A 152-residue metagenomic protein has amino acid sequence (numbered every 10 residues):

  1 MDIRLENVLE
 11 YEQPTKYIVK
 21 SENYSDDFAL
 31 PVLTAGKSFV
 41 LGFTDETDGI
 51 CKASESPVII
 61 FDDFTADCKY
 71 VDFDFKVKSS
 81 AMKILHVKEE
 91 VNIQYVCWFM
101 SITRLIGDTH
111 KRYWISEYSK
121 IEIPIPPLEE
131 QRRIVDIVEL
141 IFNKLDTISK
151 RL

Functional and structural regions predicted by a protein language model:
M1-Y17, D26-F39, P124-L152: Non-catalytic DNA-recognition/assembly elements of restriction-modification systems
L5-N7, I59-I60, F64-I125: Basic, amphipathic alpha-helical recognition segments used for DNA target recognition
I18-E22, T47, D72: Generic recognition of flexible, low-complexity loop/linker segments
E22-S25, Y113-I115: A short beta-turn/loop motif at secondary-structure boundaries
Y24, D45-K52: Short Gly/aromatic-enriched secondary-structure transition segments
D27-L30, E55-V58, S80-M82: Short, surface-exposed beta-edge/turn micro-motifs
D48, W98-L105, L140-N143: Short, intrinsically disordered, mixed-charge
